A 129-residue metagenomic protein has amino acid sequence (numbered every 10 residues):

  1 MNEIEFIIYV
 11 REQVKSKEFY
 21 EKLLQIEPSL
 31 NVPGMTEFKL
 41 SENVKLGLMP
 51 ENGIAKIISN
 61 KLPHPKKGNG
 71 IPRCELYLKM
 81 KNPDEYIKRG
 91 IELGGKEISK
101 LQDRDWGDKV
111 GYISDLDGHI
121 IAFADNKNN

Functional and structural regions predicted by a protein language model:
M1-I4, I26-K81, I87-S114, D125-N129: Vicinal oxygen chelate
I7-E12, D105: Conserved beta-strand-loop-alpha-helix junction that forms the acyl-donor binding cleft
E12-I26: Amphipathic alpha-helical segments
Q13, P83-D84: Residues at or immediately preceding the N-termini of alpha-helices
S16-Y20, G90, D115-G118: Conserved active-site tyrosine of GNAT-family acetyltransferases
E85, H119: Conserved Rossmann-like nucleotide-cofactor binding loop
I120-A124: Short C-terminal beta-strand
